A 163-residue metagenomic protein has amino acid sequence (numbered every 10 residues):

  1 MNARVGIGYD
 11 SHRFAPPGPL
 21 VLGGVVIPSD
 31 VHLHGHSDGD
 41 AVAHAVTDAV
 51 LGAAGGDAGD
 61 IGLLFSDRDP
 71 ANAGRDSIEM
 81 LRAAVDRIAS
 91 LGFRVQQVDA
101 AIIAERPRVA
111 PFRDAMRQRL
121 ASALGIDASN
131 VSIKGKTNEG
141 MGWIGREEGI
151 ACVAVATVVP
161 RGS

Functional and structural regions predicted by a protein language model:
A3, A15-P28: Polyampholytic, low-complexity intrinsically disordered segments
A3-D10: Short amphipathic
I27-S37, D67-N72, G140-I144: A short glycine/serine-rich beta->alpha loop
G39-V50: Short alpha-helix carrying the canonical HExxH Zn2+-binding catalytic motif
A49-R94, A101, E105: Glycine- and Gly-Pro-enriched alpha-helical subdomains that act as flexible, kink-prone "lid/hinge" or packing modules
D99-R108, F112-I144: Short, conserved loop-to-beta-strand elements that form functional interface hotspots
I144-S163: C-terminal edge-of-domain segments
